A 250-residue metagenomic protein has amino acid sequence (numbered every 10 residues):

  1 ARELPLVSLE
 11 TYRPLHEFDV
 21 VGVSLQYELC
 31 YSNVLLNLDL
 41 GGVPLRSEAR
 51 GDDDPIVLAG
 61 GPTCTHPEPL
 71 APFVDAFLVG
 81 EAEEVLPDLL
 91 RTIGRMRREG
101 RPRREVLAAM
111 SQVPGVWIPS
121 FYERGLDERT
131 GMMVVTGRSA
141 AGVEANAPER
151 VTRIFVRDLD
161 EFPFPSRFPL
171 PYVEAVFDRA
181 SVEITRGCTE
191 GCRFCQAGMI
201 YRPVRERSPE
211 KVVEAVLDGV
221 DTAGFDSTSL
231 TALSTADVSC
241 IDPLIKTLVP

Functional and structural regions predicted by a protein language model:
R2-G142: Glycine-rich beta-alpha loop elements in corrinoid/cobalamin-binding modules across cobalamin-dependent enzymes
L9-P14, P62-H66, A145, F168-P169 (+2 more regions): Short amphipathic alpha-helical segments, especially helix-boundary/capping motifs
E10-Y12, E99-G100, E149-F155, R205-E206: Short, exposed beta-strand "edge-strand" segments with a Pro/Gly-rich flavor and a Y/T-containing core
V23-L25, G42-R46, D52, V143-V151 (+4 more regions): Generic detector of short, locally flexible boundary/turn motifs and exposed helical patches
S32, R46-E48, P67, F73 (+9 more regions): Surface-exposed loop/turn and secondary-structure junction residues enriched for glycine/proline
R101-A108, P148-E149, K246-V249: Intrinsically disordered, low-complexity boundary segments flanking structured domains
P119-E123, D127-G131, V135-S181: Ferredoxin-type iron-sulfur electron-transfer modules and their immediate structural context
R157-P250: Radical SAM [4Fe-4S] cluster-binding motif and immediate context
